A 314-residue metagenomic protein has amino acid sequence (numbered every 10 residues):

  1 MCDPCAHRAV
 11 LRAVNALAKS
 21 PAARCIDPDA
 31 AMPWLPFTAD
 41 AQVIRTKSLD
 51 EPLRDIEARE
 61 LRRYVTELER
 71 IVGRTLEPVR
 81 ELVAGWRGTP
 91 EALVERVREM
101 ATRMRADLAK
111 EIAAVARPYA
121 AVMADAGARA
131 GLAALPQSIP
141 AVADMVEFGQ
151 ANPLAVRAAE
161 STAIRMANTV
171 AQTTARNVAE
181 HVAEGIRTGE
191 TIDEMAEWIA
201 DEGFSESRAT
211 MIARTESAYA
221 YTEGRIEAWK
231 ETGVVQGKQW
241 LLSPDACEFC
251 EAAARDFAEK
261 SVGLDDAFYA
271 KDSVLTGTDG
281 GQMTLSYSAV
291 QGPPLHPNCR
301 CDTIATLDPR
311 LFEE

Functional and structural regions predicted by a protein language model:
M1-A200, S288, T306-E314: N-terminal leader/targeting and assembly helices and adjacent pre-domain segments
F204, R208-E314: Acidic, glycine-rich two-metal-ion catalytic cores of nucleic acid-processing enzymes
